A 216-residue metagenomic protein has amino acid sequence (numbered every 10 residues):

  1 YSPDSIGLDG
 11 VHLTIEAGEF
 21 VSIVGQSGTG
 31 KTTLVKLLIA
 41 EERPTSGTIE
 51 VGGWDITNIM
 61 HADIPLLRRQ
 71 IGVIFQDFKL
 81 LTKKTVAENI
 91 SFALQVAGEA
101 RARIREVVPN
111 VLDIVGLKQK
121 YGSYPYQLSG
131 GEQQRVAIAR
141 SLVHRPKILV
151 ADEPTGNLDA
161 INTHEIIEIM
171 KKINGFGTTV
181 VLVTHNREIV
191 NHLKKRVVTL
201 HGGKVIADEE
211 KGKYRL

Functional and structural regions predicted by a protein language model:
Y1-G10, M60, N186: A short, flexible loop at the N-terminus of ABC-type nucleotide-binding domains that lies
V24-Q26: The feature captures the beta-strand-to-loop junction immediately N-terminal to the Walker
I39: Helix-to-loop junction immediately C-terminal to a conserved catalytic motif
G47-D55: Conserved ABC transporter NBD signature motif
Y124-L128, E132-Q134: Conserved ABC ATPase signature
V143-K147: A short, proline-enriched helix->beta-strand linker immediately N-terminal to the Walker B motif in ABC-type P-loop
L149-D152: Catalytic Walker B motif of ABC-type/P-loop ATPase nucleotide-binding domains
